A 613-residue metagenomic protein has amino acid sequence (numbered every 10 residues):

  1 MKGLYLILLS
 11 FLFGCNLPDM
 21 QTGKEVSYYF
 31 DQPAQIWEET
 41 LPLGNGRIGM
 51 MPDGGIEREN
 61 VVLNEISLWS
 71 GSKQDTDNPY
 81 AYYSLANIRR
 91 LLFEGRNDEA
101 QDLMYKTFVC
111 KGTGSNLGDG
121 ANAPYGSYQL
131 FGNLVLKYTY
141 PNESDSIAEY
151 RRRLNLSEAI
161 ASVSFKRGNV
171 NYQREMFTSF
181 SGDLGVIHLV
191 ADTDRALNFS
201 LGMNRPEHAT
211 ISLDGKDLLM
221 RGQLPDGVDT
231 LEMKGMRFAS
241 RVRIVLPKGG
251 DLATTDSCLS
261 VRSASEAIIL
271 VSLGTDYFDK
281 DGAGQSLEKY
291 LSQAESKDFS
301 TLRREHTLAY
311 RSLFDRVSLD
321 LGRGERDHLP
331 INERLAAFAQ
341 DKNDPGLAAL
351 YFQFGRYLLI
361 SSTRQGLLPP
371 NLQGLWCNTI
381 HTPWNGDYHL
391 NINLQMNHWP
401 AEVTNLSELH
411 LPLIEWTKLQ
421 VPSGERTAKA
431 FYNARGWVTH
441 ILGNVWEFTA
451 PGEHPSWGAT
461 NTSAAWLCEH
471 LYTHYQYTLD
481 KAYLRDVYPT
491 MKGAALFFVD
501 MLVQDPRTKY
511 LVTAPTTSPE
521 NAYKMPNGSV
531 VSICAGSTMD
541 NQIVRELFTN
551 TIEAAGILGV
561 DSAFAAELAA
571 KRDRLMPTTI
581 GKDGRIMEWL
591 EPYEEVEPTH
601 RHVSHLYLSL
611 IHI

Functional and structural regions predicted by a protein language model:
M1-Q21: Bacterial Sec-dependent N-terminal signal peptides
L4-I7, D194-L197, T478-R485: Secondary-structure transition into beta-strands, especially the periplasmic turns and strand N-termini that construct
D19-S456, T462, L471-Y475, K492-A495 (+3 more regions): Aromatic-residue-lined binding/catalytic grooves and analogous aromatic/hydrophobic interfacial grooves in multimeric
Q476-Y477, K481-P489, G493-V499: Hydrophobic alpha-helical bundle architecture
G493, F497-A554: Acidic/histidine-rich catalytic neighborhood
